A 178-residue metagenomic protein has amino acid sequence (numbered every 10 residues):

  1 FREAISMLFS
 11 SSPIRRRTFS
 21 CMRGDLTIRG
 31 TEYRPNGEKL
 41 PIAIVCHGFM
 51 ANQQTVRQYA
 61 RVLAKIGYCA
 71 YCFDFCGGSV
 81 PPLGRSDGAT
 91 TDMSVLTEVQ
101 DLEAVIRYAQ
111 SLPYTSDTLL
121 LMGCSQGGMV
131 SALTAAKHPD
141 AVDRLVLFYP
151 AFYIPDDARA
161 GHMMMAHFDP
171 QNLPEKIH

Functional and structural regions predicted by a protein language model:
R2-G37: N-terminal cap/lid segment of alpha/beta-hydrolase-fold proteins
I28, M93, A141-H178: The alpha/beta-hydrolase serine catalytic core
L40-G48: Short beta-strand element of the alpha/beta-hydrolase
F49-R61: The serine-hydrolase catalytic nucleophile loop
L63-R85: Conserved alpha/beta-hydrolase
T91-L112: Alpha/beta-hydrolase active-site loop
P113-S125: Alpha/beta-hydrolase fold nucleophile elbow
G128-P139: Short glycine-enriched nucleophile-adjacent loop and the immediately C-terminal alpha-helix near the catalytic center
